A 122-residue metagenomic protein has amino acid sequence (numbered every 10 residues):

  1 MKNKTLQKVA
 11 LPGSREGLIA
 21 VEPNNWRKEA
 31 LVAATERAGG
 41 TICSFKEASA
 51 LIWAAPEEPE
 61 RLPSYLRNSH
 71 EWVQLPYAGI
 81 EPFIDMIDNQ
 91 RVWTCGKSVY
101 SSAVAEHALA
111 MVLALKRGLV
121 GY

Functional and structural regions predicted by a protein language model:
M1-W53, E57: N-terminal glycine-/charge-rich "phosphate-binding" loop or analogous flexible N-terminal tail
A50-Y122: Phosphate/diphosphate ligand-binding glycine-rich loop within oxidoreductases
